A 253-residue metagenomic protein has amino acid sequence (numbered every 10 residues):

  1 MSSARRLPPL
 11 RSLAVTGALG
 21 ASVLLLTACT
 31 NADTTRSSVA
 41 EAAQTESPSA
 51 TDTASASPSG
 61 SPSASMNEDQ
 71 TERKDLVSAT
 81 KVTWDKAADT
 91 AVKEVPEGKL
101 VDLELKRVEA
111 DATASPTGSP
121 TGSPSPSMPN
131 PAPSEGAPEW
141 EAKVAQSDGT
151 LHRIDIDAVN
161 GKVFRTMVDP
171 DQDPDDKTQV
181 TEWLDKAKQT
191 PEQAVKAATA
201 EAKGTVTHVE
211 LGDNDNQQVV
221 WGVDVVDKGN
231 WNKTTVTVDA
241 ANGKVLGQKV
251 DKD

Functional and structural regions predicted by a protein language model:
A4-G17: Bacterial N-terminal signal peptides that target proteins for export
L24-A28: C-terminal motif of bacterial Sec signal peptides marking the signal peptidase cleavage site
T30-D89, K93, A110-G136, D173-W183: N-terminal low-complexity, Pro/Thr-rich disordered segments that flank secretion/membrane-targeting signals
E97-I156, V209-V238, K252: Exposed beta-strand-loop-beta-strand "reactive/processing" segments of non-cytosolic proteins
N160, R165-A202: Long, charged/polar, surface-exposed segments that mediate recognition or autoinhibition
T190, G204-G212: Segments that shape or occlude catalytic/ligand-binding pockets
A240-D253: Short, low-complexity, Pro/Ser/Thr/Gly-rich segments in the mature regions of secreted, periplasmic
